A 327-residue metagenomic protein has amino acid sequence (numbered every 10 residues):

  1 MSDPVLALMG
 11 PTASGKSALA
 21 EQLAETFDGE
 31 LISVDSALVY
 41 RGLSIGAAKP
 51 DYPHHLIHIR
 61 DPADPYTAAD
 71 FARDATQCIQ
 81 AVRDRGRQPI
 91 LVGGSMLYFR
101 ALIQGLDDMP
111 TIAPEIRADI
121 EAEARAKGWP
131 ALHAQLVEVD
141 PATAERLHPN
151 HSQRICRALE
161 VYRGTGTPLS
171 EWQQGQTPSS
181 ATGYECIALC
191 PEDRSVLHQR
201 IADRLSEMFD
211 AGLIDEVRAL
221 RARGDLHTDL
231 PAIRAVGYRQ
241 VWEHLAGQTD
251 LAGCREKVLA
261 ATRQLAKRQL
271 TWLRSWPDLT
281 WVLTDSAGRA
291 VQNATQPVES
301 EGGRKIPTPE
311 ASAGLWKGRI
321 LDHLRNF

Functional and structural regions predicted by a protein language model:
M1-F327: Phosphate/pyrophosphate-binding catalytic cores of soluble transferases and nucleic-acid-acting enzymes
